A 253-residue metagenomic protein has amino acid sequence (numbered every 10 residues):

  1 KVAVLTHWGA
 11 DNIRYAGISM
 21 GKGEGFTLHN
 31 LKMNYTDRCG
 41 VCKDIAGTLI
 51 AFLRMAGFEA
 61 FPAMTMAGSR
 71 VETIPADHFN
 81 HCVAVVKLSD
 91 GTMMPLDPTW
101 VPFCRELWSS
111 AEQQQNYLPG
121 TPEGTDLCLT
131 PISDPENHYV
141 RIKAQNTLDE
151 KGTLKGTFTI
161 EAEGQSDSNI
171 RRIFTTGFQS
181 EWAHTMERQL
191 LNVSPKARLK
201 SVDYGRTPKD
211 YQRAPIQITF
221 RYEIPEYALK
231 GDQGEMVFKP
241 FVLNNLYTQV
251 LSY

Functional and structural regions predicted by a protein language model:
K1-Y253: A sensor for short, sequence-defined functional sites
